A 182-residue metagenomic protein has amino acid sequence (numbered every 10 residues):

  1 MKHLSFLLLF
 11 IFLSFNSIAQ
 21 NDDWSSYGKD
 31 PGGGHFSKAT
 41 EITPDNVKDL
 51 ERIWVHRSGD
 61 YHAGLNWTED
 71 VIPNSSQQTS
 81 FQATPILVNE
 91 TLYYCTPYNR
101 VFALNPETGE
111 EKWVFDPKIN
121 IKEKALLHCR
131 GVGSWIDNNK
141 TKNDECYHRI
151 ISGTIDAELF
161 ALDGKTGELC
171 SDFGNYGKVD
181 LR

Functional and structural regions predicted by a protein language model:
K2-L9: Sec-dependent signal peptide recognition, specifically the positively charged N-region followed immediately by
F10-I18: Hydrophobic h-region of N-terminal signal peptides that target proteins for export in Gram-negative bacteria
Q20-W67: Blade/loop signatures of beta-propeller domains
W24-G28, S76-R100, A125-E158: Repeat-blade elements of multi-bladed beta-propeller folds
I53, E110-V114, E168-S171, D180: A structural motif specific to WD40 beta-propellers
H56-T84, V114-D144, N175-R182: Extracytoplasmic beta-rich repeat domains
P106-T108, G164-T166, G174: Short loop/turn segments that connect beta-strands within beta-propeller blades
